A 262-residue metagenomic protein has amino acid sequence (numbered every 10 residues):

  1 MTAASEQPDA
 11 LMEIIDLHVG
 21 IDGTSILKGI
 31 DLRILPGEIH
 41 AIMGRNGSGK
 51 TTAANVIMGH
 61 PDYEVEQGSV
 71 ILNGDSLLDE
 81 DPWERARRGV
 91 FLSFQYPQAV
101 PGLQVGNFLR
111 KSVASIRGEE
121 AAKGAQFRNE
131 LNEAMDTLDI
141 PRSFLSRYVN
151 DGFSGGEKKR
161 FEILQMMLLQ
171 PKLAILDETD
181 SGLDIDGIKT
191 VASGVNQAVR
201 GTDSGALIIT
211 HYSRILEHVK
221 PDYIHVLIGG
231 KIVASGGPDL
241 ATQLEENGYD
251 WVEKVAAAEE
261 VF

Functional and structural regions predicted by a protein language model:
M12-I14, L27-G29: Conserved structural motif at the start of ABC-family nucleotide-binding domains
M43-R45: The feature captures the beta-strand-to-loop junction immediately N-terminal to the Walker
M58: Helix-to-loop junction immediately C-terminal to a conserved catalytic motif
S69-R85, N150: ABC ATPase NBD Q-loop/coupling interface
Q98-K172: ABC-family P-loop ATPase nucleotide-binding domains
I175-T179, D186: Walker B catalytic motif
Y223, L227, K231-K254: Conserved beta-strand-loop-alpha-helix hinge in the C-terminal portion of ABC ATPase nucleotide-binding domains
